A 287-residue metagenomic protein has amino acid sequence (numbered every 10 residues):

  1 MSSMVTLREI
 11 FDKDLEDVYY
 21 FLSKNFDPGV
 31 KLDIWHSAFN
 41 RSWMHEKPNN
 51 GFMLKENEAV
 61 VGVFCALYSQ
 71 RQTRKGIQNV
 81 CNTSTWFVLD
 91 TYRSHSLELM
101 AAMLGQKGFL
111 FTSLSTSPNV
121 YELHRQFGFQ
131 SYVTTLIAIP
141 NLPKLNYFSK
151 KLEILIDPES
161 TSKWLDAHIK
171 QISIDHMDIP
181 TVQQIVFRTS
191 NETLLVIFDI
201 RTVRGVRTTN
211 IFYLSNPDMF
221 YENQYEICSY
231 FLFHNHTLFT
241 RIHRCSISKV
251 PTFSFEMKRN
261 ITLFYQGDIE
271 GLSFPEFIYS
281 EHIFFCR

Functional and structural regions predicted by a protein language model:
M4-V18: A short beta-loop-alpha structural element at the N-terminal edge of CoA-dependent acyl/N-acetyltransferase catalytic
V18, L22, F26-G51, K55 (+1 more regions): Amide-forming acyltransferase catalytic core, primarily the GNAT-like/NAT-type and related acyltransferase folds
A59-G62: Glycine-rich acetyl-CoA-binding "A-motif" of GNAT/NAT acetyltransferases
R74-I137, V206-L263: Acyl-donor binding region in acyl/amide transferases
K258-R287: C-terminal functional modules
